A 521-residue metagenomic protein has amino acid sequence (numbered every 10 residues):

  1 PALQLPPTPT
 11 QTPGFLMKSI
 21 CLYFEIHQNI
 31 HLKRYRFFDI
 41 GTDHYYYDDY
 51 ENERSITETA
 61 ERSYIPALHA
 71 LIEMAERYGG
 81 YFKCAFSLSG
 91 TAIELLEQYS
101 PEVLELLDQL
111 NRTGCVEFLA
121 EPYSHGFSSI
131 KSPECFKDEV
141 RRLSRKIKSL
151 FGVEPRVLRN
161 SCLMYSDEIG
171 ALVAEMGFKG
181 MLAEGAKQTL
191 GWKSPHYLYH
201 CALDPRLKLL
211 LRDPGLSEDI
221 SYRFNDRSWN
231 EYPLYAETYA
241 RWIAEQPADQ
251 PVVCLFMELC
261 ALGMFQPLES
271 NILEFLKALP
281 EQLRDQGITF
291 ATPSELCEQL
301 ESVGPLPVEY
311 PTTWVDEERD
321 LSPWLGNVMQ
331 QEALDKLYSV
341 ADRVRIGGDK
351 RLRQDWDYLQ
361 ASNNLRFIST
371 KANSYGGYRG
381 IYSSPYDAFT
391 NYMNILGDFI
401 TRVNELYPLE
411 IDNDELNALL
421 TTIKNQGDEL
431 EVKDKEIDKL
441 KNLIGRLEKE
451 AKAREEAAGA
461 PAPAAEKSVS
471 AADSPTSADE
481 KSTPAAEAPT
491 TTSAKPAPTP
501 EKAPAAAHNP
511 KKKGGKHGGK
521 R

Functional and structural regions predicted by a protein language model:
P1-L16, S477, K481-S482: N-terminal amphipathic/basic-hydrophobic helices that include classical n-h-c signal peptides and signal-anchor
M17-R62, Y197-L198, A202-L207, D226-R227 (+1 more regions): Active-site and substrate-binding clefts of carbohydrate-active enzymes
S19-F24, I30-S132, R156-R159, K179-E184 (+1 more regions): Short, well-structured secondary-structure segments
L68-I72, L104-D108, K137-S144, G170 (+3 more regions): Generic structural signal for well-ordered alpha-helices, preferentially at hydrophobic/aromatic core positions
E134, S149, V153-E154, R159-Y199: Gly/Pro-rich turn-and-neighbor structural signature
C135-C162, R241-F256: CE4/NodB-like, metal-dependent polysaccharide N-deacetylase domain that modifies extracellular/periplasmic N-acetylated
G191-W242: Alpha-amylase-like alpha-glycosidases and glucanotransferases acting on alpha-linked glucans and related
K467-R521: Long, low-complexity, intrinsically disordered segments
